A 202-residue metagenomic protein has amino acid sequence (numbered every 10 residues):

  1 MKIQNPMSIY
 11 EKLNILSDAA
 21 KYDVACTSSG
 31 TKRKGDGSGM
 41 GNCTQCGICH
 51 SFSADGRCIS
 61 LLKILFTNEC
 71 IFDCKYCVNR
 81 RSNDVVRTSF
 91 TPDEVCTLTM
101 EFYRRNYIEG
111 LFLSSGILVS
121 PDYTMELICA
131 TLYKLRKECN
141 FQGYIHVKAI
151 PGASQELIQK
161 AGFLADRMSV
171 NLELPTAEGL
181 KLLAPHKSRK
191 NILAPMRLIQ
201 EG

Functional and structural regions predicted by a protein language model:
M1-E69: Flexible, acidic/Gly-rich N-terminal and inter-domain linker regions that tether and position cofactor-handling modules
L61, C74, L113, V170: Conserved, mostly hydrophobic/aromatic
I64, E69, L118, P151-G152: Short, surface-exposed acidic/glycine-rich loop or hinge patches that mediate macromolecular interfaces
I64-D93: Canonical Radical SAM [4Fe-4S] cluster-binding loop centered on the CxxxCxxC motif and its immediate flanking residues
N79-V85, L111-P121, I145, L180: Short acidic, glycine/Ser/Thr-rich loop/turn "cap" segments at secondary-structure junctions
C96, V119-G202: Conserved AdoMet/S-adenosylmethionine-binding subsite of the radical SAM
L98-S114: Short Fe-S-cluster ligation motifs
